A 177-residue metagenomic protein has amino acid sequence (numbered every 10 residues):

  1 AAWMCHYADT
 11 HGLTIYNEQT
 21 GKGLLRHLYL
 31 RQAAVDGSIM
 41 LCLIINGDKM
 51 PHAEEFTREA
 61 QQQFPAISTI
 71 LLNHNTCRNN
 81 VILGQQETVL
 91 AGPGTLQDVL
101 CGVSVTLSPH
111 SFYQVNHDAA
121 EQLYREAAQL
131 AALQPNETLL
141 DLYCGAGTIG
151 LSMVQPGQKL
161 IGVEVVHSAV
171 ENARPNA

Functional and structural regions predicted by a protein language model:
A1-N17, L30, V35, M50: Extended interfacial segments that mediate partner engagement and assembly in macromolecular machines
W3, Y7, E18, H27 (+2 more regions): Peripheral terminal and linker regions in Fe-S/redox and tRNA-modifying enzymes
T14-K22, L139: Short helix/loop segment immediately N-terminal to the Walker
Q19-Y29, R78: Glycine/charge-rich, flexible interdomain linkers and switch-proximal surface loops that mediate coupling
K22, L30-V35, Q97-L100: Short glycine/proline-enriched loop/turn "hinge" motifs that connect secondary-structure elements and lie
L30, G37-N46, S104-S108: Short, aliphatic-rich beta-strand segments
A34-G37, A66: Short flexible coil/turn linkers enriched for glycine and charged/polar residues that connect secondary-structure
H52-A177: Rossmann-like S-adenosyl-L-methionine
